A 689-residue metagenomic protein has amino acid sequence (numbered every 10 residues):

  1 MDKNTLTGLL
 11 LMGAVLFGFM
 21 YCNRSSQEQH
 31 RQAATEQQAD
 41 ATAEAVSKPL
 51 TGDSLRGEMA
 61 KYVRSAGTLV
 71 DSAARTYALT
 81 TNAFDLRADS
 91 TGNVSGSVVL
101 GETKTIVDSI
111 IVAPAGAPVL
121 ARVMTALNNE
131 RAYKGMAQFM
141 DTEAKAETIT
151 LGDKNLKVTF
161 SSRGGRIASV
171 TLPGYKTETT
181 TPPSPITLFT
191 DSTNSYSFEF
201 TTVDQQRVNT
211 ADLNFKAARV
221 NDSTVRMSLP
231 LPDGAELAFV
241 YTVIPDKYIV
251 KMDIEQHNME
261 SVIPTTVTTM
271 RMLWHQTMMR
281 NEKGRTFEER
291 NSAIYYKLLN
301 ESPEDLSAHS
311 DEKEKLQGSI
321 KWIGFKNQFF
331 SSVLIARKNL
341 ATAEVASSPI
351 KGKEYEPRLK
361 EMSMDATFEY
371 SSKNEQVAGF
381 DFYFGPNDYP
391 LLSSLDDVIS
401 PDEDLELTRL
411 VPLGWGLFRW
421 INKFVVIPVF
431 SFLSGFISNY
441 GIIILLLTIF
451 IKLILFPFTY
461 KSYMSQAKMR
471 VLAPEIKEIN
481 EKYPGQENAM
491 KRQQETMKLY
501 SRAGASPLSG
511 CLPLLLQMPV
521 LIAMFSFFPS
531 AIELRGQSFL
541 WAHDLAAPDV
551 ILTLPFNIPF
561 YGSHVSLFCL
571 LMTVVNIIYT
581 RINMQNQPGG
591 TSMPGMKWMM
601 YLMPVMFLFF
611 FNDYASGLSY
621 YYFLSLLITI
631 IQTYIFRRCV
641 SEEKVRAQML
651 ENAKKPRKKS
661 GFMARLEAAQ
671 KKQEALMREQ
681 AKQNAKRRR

Functional and structural regions predicted by a protein language model:
M1-E44, F160, I254-E255, L273-Q276 (+4 more regions): Helix-loop-helix
L9-F17, Q32-A33, K48, R75-A78 (+2 more regions): N-terminal alpha-helical targeting/anchoring segments
R24-A66, D71-S72, G101-K104: Sec-dependent signal peptide cleavage junction
A60-L407: Soluble non-transmembrane domains of integral membrane proteins
